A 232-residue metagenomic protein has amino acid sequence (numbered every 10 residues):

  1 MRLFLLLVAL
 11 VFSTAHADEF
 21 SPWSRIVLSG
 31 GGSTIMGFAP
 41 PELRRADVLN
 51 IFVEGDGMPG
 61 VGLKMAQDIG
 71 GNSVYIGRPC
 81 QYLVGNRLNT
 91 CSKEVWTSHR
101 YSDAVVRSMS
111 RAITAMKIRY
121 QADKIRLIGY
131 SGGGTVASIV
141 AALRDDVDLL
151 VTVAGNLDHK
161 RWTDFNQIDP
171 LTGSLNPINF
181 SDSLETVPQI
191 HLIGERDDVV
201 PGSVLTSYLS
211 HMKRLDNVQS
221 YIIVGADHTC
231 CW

Functional and structural regions predicted by a protein language model:
L3-F12: Sec-dependent N-terminal signal peptides
S13-A17: Sec/Tat signal peptide C-region and signal peptidase I cleavage site
D18-E42: N-terminal cap/lid segment of alpha/beta-hydrolase-fold proteins
S33-I35, P40-N86: Short, surface-exposed "cap/lid" segments of acyl-processing enzymes
S92-R119: Alpha/beta-hydrolase active-site loop
D123-P170: Primarily recognizes the serine-hydrolase "nucleophile elbow" in alpha/beta-hydrolase and SGNH/GDSL folds
G155-G225: The feature captures the conserved acid-bearing segment of alpha/beta-hydrolase catalytic domains
A226-W232: Catalytic histidine-centered segment of alpha/beta-hydrolase-like enzymes
